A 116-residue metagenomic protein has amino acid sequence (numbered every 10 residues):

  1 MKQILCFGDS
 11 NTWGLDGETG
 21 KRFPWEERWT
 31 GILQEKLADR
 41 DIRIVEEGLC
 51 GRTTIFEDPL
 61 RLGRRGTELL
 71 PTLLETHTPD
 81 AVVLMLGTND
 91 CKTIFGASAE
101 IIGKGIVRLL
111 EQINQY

Functional and structural regions predicted by a protein language model:
M1-L49, I55-E57, T72-T76, V82: Serine-esterase "nucleophile elbow" of acetyl-processing enzymes
G31, D39-R40, G63-Y116: Alpha-helical cap/lid subdomain in secreted, periplasmic, or secretory-pathway luminal O-acyl-processing enzymes
E57-G63: Short, flexible loop segments at the rims of nucleotide/cofactor-binding pockets, characterized by
